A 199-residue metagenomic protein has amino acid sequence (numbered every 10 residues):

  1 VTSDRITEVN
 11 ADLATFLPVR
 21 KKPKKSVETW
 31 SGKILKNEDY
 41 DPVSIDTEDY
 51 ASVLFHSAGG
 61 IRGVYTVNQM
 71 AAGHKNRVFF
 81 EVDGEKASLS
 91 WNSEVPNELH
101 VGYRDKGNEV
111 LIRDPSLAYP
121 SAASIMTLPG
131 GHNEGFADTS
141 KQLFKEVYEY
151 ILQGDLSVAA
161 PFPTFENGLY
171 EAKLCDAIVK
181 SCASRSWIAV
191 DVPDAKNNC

Functional and structural regions predicted by a protein language model:
S3-R5, I45-D46, I61, H74-V78: Glycine/proline-rich active-site loop of Rossmann-fold NAD(P)-dependent oxidoreductases
I6, R62-V64, S88, N108 (+1 more regions): Short, mixed charged/polar active-site loops that provide acid/base catalysis or chelate metal/phosphate cofactors
I6-A14: Conserved S-adenosyl-L-methionine
V9, A159-P163, I188-V192: Short, hydrophobic secondary-structure boundary micro-motifs
L13-G59, E81, K86-F162, E166 (+1 more regions): C-terminal glycine/acidic-rich active-site capping loop/insertion
T66-K75, G131-G135: Glycine-rich phosphate/pyrophosphate-binding beta-alpha loops
G168-K180: C-terminal hydrophobic helical "lid"/dimerization subdomain of Rossmann-like NAD(P)H-dependent oxidoreductases
K180-C199: C-terminal capping/lid region of NAD(P)-dependent oxidoreductase domains
